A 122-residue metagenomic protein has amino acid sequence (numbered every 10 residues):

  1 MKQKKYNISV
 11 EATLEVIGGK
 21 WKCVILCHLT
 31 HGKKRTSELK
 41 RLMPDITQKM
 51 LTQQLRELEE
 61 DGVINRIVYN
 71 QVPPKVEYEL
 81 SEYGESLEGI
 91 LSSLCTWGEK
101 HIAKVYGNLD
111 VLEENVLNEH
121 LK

Functional and structural regions predicted by a protein language model:
M1-K5, E60, N65, E82-K122: C-terminal regulatory/oligomerization modules of transcriptional regulators
K5-K49, N70, E77: N-terminal helix-turn-helix DNA-binding core of bacterial DNA-binding proteins
H31-G32, K75, W97, V111: Alpha-helix termini
Q54: Residues within the DNA-recognition helix of helix-turn-helix
E59-E79: Beta-hairpin "wing" of winged helix-turn-helix
